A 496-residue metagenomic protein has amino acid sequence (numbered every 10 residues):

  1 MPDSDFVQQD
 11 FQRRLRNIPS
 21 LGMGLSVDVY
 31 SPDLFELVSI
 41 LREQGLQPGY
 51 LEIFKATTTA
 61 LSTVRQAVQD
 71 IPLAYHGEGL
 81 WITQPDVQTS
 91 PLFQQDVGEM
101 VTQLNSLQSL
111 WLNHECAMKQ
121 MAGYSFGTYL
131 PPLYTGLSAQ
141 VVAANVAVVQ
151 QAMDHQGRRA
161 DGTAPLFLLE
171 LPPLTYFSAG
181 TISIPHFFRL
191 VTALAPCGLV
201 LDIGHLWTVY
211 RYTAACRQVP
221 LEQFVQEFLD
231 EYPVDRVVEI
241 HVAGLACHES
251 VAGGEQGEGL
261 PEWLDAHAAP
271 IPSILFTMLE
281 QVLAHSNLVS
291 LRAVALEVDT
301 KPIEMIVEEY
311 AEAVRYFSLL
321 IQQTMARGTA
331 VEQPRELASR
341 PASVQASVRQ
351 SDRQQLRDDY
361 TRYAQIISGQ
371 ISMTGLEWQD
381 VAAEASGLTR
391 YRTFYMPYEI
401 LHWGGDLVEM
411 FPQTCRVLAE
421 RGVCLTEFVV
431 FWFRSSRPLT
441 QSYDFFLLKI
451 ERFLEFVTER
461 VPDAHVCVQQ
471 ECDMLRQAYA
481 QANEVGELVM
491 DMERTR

Functional and structural regions predicted by a protein language model:
P2-K55: Boundary/entry segment of secreted carbohydrate-active catalytic domains
F11, F93-G198: Active-site acidic/histidine proton-transfer and metal-coordination neighborhood in alpha/beta enzyme cores
R13-I18, V38-L46, T58-H76, Q95-L110 (+4 more regions): Acidic (Asp/Glu)-rich catalytic clusters
L51, L112, D202, I240 (+1 more regions): Conserved, mostly hydrophobic/aromatic
V87-P91, Y129-A139, V209-S290: Gly/Pro-rich active-site loop or hairpin
H155, A160-A252: Acidic/histidine-rich catalytic cores of soluble enzymes
I303-A342: C-terminal helical cap(s) of enzyme catalytic domains, especially alpha/beta-barrels
A330-T495: N-terminal, charged low-complexity regulatory/assembly segments
